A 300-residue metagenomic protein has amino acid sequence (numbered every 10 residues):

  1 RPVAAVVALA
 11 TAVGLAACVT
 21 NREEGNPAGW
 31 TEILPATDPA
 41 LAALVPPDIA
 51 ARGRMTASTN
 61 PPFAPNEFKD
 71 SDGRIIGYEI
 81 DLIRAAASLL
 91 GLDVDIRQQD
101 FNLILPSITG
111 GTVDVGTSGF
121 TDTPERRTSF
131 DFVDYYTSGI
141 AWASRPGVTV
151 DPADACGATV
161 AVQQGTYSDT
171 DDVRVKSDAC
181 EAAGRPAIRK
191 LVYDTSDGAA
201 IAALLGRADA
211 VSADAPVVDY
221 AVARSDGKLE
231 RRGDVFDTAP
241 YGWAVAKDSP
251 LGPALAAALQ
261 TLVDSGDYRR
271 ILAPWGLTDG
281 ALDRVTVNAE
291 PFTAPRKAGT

Functional and structural regions predicted by a protein language model:
G14-A17: C-terminal motif of bacterial Sec signal peptides marking the signal peptidase cleavage site
V19, G25-A40, I83-S88, V148 (+3 more regions): Extended ligand-binding regions for polar small-molecule ligands
E24-S118: Extracytoplasmic small-molecule ligand-binding "clamshell" domains of the periplasmic binding protein/Venus flytrap
P61, Y136-S144, D219, A223-Q260 (+1 more regions): Periplasmic-binding protein-like
P61-A64, I75-S88, F120-T121, S138-T195 (+3 more regions): Bilobed "Venus flytrap"/periplasmic-binding protein-like clamshell domains and structurally analogous long
D93-A155: Acidic, polar ligand-binding/catalytic clefts
D95-P106, R189-I201, A239: Short helix-initiation/N-cap motifs at beta->coil->alpha
N102, G119-R127, V173-R174, L204-D237: A ligand-binding cleft/hinge motif common to bilobed small-molecule-binding domains
